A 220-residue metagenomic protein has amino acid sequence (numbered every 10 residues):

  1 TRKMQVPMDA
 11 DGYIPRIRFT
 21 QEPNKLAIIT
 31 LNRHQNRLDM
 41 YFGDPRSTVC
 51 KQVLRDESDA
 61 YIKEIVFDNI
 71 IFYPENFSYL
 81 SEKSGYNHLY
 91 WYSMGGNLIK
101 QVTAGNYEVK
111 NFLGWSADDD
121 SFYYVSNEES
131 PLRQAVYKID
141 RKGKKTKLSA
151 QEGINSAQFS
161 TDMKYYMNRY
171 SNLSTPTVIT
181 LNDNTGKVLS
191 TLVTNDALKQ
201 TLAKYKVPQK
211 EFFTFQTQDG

Functional and structural regions predicted by a protein language model:
T1-M8, Y13-F42, C50-K63, F67-D68 (+3 more regions): Non-catalytic accessory segments flanking enzyme active sites
E22-N24, P74-E75, D118-D120, K164: Short coil/turn segments that connect the beta-strands within blades of beta-propeller domains
D44-T48, S93-N97, D140-G143, D183-T185: Short loop/turn segments that connect beta-strands within beta-propeller blades
V49, G85, L98, D118 (+3 more regions): Cysteine-rich, disulfide-stabilized extracellular repeat modules
Y73-N87, S116-D118: Loop/turn-rich, solvent-exposed surfaces of beta-rich toroidal or solenoidal domains
L98, V109-G114: A structural signal for short, hydrophobic beta-strand segments that form beta-sheets in beta-rich/all-beta domains
